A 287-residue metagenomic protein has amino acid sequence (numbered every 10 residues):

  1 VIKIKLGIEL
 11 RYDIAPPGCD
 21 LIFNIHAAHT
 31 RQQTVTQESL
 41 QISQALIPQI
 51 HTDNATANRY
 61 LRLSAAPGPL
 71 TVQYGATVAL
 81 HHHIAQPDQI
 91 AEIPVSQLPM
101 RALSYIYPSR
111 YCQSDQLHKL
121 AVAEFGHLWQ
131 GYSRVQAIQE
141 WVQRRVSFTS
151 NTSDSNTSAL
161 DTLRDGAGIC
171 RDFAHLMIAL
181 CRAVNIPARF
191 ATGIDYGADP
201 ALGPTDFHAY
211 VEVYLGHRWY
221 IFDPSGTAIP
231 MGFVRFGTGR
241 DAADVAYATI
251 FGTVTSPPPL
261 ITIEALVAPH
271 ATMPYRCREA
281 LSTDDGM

Functional and structural regions predicted by a protein language model:
V1-P87: Intrinsically disordered, low-complexity N-terminal segments that are enriched in acidic
I14, G126-H127, R218: A generic structural motif
I25-A27, D88-S96, S225-I229, F251-T253 (+1 more regions): Short intrinsically disordered coil segments
L46-I50, S96-L98, I229-T238: Short, surface-exposed linear segments at secondary-structure transitions and domain or protein termini
A57, A66-G68, C170-R171, G237-G239: Glycine-centered small-residue hotspots that permit tight backbone geometry or close packing
V72, T77-H82, D88, Q97-G168 (+4 more regions): Secondary-structure boundary elements
E140, D172-P258: Hydrophobic/aromatic-rich core segments of domains that either
